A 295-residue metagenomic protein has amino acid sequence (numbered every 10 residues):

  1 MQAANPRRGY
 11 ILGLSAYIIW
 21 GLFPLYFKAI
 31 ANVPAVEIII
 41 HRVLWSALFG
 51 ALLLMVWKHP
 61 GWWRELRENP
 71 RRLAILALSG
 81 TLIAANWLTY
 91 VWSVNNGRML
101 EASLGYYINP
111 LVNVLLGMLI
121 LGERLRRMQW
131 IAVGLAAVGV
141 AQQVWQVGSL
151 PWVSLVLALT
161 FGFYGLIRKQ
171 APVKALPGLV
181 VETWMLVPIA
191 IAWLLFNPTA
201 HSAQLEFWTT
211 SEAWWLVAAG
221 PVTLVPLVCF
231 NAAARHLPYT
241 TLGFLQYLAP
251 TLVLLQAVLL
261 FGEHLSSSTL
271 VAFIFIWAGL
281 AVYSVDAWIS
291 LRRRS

Functional and structural regions predicted by a protein language model:
M1-E37, A141-Q170, A192, S295: Glycine-/small-residue-enriched transmembrane alpha-helix faces in small-molecule transporters and effluxers
M1-S15, L48-L76, R127, L179 (+3 more regions): Membrane-interface interhelical linkers
I18-L22, Y26, A77-V94, V156-I167 (+3 more regions): Hydrophobic alpha-helical transmembrane segments of multi-pass membrane transport proteins, especially secondary
G21-A47, E101, F163-P188, S202: Juxtamembrane helix-loop-helix junctions in multi-pass membrane proteins
V43, Y247-S295: C-terminal-most transmembrane helix of multi-pass membrane proteins
G50, M128-V144, L157, S268-A287: Hydrophobic transmembrane alpha-helices of multi-pass small-molecule transport proteins
W92, N109-Q129, T251-L270: C-terminal transmembrane-helix exit sites in multi-pass transporters
L104-I108, V173-M185, L224-L259: Helix-helix packing/entry segments at the starts of transmembrane helices
